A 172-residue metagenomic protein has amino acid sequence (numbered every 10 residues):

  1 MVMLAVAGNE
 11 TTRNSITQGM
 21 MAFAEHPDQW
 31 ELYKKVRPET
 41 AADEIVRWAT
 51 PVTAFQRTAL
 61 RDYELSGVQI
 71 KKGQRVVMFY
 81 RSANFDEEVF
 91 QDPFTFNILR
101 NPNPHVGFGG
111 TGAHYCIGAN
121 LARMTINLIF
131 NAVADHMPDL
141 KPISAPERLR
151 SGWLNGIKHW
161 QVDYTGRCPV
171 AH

Functional and structural regions predicted by a protein language model:
M1-H172: Cytochrome P450
